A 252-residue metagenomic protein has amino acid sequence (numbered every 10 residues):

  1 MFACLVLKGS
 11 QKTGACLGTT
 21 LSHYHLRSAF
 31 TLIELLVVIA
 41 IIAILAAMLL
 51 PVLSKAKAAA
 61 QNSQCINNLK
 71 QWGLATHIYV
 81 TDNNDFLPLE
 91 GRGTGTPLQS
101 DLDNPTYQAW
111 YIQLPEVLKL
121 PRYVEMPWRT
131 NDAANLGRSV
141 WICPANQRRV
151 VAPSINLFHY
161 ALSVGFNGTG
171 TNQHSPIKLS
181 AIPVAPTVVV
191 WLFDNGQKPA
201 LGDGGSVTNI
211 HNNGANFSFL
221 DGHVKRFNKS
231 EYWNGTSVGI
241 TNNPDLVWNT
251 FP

Functional and structural regions predicted by a protein language model:
M1-L32: N-terminal leader/signal peptides at the extreme start of proteins
L7, V38-I39, W248: N-terminal non-cleavable signal-anchor helices
G9, L21-H25, A47, L157 (+2 more regions): Intrinsically disordered, low-complexity regions enriched for glutamine and histidine
A15, S22, V38, T106-I112: Phosphate/pyrophosphate-recognition segments in soluble nucleotide-handling domains
L26-N67: Amphipathic alpha-helical segments typified by the pilin-like N-terminal helix that continues immediately C-terminal
C65-P252: Short, well-structured segments within or immediately adjacent to enzyme catalytic domains that line ligand-binding
